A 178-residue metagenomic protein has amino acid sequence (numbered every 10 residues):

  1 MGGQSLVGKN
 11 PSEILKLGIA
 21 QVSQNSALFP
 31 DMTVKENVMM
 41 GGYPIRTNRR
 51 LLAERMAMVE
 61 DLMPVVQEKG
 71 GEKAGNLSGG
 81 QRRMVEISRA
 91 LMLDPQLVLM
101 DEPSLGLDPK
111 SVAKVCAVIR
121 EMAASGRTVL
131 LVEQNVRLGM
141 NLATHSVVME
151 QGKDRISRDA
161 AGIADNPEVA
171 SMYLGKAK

Functional and structural regions predicted by a protein language model:
S5-N25, R49-M56, E68-G71, A160-E168: ABC ATPase NBD coupling module
K9-E13, V34-E54, L62-P64, R158 (+1 more regions): ABC-type ATPase nucleotide-binding domains, specifically the catalytic core motifs of the NBD
K73-L77: Conserved ABC ATPase signature
A90-L91: ABC ATPase C-loop
D94: Conserved catalytic motifs of ABC-family nucleotide-binding domains
V98-E102: Catalytic Walker B motif of ABC-type/P-loop ATPase nucleotide-binding domains
A113-S125: Helical segment within the ABC ATPase nucleotide-binding domain
